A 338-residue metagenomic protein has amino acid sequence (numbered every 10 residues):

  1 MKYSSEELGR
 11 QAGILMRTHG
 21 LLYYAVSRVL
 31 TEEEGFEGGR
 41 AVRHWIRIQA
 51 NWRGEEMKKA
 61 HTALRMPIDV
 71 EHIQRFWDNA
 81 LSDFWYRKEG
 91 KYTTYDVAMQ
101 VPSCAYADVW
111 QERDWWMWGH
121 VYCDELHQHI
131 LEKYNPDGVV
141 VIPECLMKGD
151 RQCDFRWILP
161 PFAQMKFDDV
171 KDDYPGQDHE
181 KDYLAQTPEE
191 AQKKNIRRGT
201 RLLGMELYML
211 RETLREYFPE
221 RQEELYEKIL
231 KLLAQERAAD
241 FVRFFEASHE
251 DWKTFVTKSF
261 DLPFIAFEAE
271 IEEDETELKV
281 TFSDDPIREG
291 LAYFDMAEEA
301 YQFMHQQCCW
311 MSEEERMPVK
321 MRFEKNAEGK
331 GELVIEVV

Functional and structural regions predicted by a protein language model:
M1-V97, A105-Y122, E132-K133, G138-V338: N-terminal accessory segment detector
P102: Short, flexible, mixed-charge acidic loops at enzyme active sites
L126-H127: Long, well-ordered alpha-helical scaffolding segments within enzyme catalytic domains, especially pronounced
